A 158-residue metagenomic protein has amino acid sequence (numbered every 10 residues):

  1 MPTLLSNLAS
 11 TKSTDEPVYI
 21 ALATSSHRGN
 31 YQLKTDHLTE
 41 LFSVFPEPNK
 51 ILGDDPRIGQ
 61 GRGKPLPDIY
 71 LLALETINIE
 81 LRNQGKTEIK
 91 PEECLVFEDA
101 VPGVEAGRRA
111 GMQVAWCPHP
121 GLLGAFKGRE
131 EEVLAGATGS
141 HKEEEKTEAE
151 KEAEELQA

Functional and structural regions predicted by a protein language model:
M1-L22, Q32: Short, acidic loop-to-helix structural element flanking the phosphoryl-transfer center in phosphate-processing enzymes
S6, R28-A158: Asp-based, Mg2+/Mn2+-dependent phosphohydrolase catalytic module
T24-S26: Conserved phosphate-coupling serine/threonine residues in phosphotransfer and NTP-handling enzymes
